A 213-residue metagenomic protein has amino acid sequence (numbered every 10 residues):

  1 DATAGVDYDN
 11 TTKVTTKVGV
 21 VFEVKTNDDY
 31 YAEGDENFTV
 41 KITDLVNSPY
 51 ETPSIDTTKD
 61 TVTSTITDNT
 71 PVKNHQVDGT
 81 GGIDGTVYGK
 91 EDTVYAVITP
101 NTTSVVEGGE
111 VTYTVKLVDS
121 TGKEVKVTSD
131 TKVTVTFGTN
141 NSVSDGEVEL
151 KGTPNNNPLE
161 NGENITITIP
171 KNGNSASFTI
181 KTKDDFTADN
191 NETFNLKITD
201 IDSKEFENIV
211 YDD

Functional and structural regions predicted by a protein language model:
D1-D213: Short boundary segments that mark the start of a structured unit
